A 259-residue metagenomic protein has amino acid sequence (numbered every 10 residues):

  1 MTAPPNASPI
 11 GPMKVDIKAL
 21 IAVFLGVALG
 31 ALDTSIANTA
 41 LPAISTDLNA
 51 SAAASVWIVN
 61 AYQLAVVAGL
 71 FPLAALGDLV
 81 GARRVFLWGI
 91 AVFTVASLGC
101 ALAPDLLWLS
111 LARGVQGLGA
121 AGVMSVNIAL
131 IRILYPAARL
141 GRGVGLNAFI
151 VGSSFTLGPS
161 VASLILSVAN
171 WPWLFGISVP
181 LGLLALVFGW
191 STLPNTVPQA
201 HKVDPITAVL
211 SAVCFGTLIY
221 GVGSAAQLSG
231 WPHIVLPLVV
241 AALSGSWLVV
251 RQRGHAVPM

Functional and structural regions predicted by a protein language model:
T2-S191: Transmembrane-helix bundle of Major Facilitator Superfamily
S167-M259: Hydrophobic transmembrane-helix bundles of small-molecule transporters
